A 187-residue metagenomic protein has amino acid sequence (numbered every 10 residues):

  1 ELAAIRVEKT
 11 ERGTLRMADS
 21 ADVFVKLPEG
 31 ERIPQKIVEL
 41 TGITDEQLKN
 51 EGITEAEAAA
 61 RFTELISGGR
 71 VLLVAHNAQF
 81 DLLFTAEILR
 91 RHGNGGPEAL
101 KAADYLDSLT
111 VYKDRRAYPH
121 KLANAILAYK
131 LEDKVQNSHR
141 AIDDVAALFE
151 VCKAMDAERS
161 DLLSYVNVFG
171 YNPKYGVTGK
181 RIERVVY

Functional and structural regions predicted by a protein language model:
E1-A99, A123-H139: Conserved non-catalytic scaffold segment of RNase H-like nuclease domains
A4, T85, V111, L148-C152: Buried hydrophobic packing segments
F80-D81, Y118, A147: Short phosphate-engaging motifs
L89-R90, R116, K130, E150-A157: Hydrophobic/aromatic-lined pockets within catalytic cores
E98, Y118-P119, K134, S160-L163: Short, structured loop/turn "capping" segments at alpha-beta junctions
A103-H120: Short alpha-helix plus adjacent loop in nuclease-associated cores
I142-D143: Acidic donor-binding loop at a coil-to-helix junction in glycosyltransferase catalytic cores that engages
F149-Y187: Acidic two-metal-ion nuclease catalytic site recognized across multiple nuclease folds, prominently DnaQ/RNase D-T
